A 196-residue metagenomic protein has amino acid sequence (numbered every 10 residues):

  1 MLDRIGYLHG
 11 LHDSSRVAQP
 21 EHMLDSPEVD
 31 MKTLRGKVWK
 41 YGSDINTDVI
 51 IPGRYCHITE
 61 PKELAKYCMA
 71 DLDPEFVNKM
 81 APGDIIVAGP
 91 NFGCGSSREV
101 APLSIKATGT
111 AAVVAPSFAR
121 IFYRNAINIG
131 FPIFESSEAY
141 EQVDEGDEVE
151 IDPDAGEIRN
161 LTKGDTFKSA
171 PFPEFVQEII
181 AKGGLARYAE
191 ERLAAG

Functional and structural regions predicted by a protein language model:
D3-G6, M23-P52, R187-G196: N-terminal, positively charged, Ser/Thr/Ala/Gly-biased leader segments that form transit/presequence-like amphipathic
I5-L8, T108, I129, Q142 (+2 more regions): Change "in soluble alpha/beta enzymes" to "in soluble alpha/beta proteins
H9-Q19: Short, low-complexity, charge-dense intrinsically disordered segments
V17-E21, D30, F76: N-terminal, intrinsically disordered, basic low-complexity segments enriched in Arg/Pro/Ser/Thr
I45, G93-E99, I180-E190: Conserved phosphate/anionic-ligand binding catalytic regions in large, soluble enzymes, centered on
V49, E63, Y67, N125 (+2 more regions): Alpha-helical scaffold segments in soluble metabolic enzymes
I51-P52, C56-A155, G164: Feature captures the catalytic cores and cofactor-binding loops of soluble hydro-lyases/lyases that act on carboxylate
G146-A189: C-terminal binding/interaction regions
